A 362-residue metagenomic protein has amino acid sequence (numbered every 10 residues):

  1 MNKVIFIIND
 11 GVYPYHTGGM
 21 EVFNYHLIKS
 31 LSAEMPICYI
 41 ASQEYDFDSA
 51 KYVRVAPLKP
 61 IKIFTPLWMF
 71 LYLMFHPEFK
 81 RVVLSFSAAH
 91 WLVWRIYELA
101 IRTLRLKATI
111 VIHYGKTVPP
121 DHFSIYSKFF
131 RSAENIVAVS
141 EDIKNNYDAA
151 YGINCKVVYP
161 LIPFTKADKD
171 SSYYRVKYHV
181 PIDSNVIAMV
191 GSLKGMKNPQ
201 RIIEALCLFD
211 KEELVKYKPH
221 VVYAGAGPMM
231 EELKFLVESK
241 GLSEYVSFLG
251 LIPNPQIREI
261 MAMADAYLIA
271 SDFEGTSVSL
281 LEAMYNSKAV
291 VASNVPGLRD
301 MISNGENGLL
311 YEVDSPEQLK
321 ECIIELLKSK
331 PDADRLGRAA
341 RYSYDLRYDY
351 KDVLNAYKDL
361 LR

Functional and structural regions predicted by a protein language model:
D142, L161: Carbohydrate-associated surface elements
A167-V180, K211, A356: A short helix/loop element that forms part of the nucleotide-sugar donor recognition site in Leloir-type
P181-K197, I203-L206, V222: Conserved donor-binding/catalytic core segment of Leloir-type glycosyltransferases
Y245, Q318, E325, D332-R347 (+1 more regions): A short, well-ordered alpha-helix in the C-terminal region of glycosyltransferases
L251-I252, E259-A264: Short alpha-helical donor nucleotide-sugar binding micro-motif in glycosyltransferases
D272: Aromatic "clamp/platform" in nucleotide-sugar-dependent glycosyltransferases that forms part of the donor/acceptor
A289-A292: Short hydrophobic beta-strand element within catalytic cores of glycosyltransferases and related nucleotide-activated
N304-G305, L309-P316, E325-P331: Conserved acidic donor-binding segment of nucleotide-sugar-dependent glycosyltransferases
